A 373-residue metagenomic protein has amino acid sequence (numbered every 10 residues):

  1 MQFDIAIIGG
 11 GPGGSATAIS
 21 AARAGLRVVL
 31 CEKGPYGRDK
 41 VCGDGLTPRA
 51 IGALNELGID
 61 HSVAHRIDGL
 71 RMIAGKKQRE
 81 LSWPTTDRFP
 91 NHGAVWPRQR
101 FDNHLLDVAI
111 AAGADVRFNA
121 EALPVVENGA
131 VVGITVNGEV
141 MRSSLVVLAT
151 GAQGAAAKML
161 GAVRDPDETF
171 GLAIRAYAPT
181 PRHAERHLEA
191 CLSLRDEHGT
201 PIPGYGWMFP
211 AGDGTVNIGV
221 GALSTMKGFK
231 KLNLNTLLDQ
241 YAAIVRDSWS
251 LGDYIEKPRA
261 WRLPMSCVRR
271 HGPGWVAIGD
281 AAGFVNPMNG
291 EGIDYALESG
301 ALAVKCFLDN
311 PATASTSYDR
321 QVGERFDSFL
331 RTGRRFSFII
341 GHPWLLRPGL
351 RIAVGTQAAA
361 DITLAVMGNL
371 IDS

Functional and structural regions predicted by a protein language model:
M1-G13: Beta1/beta-strand and adjacent pyrophosphate-binding region of the FAD-binding site in flavoprotein oxidoreductases
A6, A22-C42: Glycine-rich FAD pyrophosphate-binding loop
G13, Y36, Q153: Conserved Rossmann-like nucleotide-cofactor binding loop
G34-L57: Conserved N-terminal glycine-rich FAD pyrophosphate-binding loop of Rossmann-like flavoproteins
I51-H104: A conserved beta-strand/loop capping segment in the N-terminal third of enzymes that catalyze redox or closely related
V108-D247: Predominantly flavin-linked oxidoreductase catalytic cores and closely associated redox partners
S224-C306, A312: FAD/FMN-dependent oxidoreductases across multiple families
K305-S373: C-terminal helical "tail/cap" subdomain of flavin- and related membrane-associated enzymes
